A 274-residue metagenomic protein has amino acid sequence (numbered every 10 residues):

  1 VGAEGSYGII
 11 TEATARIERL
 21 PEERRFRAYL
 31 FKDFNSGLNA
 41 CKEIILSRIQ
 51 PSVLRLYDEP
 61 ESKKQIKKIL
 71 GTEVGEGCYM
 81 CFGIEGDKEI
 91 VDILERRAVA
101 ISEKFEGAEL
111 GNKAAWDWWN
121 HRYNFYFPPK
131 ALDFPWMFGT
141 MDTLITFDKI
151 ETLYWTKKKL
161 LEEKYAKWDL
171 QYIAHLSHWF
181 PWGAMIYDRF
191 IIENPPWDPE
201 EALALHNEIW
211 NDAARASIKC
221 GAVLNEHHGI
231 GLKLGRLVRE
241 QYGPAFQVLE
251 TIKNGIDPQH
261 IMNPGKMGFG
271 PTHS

Functional and structural regions predicted by a protein language model:
V1, A28, E200-A204, R236-G243: Alpha-helix capping and helix-loop boundary segments enriched in small/acidic/polar residues
V1-L20, L224-I230: FAD-binding core of FAD-dependent oxidoreductases, characterized by glycine-rich FAD pyrophosphate-binding loops
I9-T11, S52-L56, G111-N112, L224-E226 (+1 more regions): General beta-strand structural signal in soluble alpha/beta enzymes
T11-A13, L153-T156, G235, P264-G265: Short hydrophobic alpha-helical segments that form membrane-spanning helices or hydrophobic packing faces of helical
A15-R19, R25-F31, S36-D212, C220: C-terminal substrate-recognition/cap domain of FAD-linked oxidoreductases
P60, W179, L224, G229-R236: Small/polar glycine-rich anion-binding or flexible loop at a beta-alpha turn
T146, D188, A213, H228 (+2 more regions): Hydrophobic, well-ordered secondary-structure elements that form the walls of internal hydrophobic environments
I230-S274: Activity-critical C-terminal alpha-helical subdomain
